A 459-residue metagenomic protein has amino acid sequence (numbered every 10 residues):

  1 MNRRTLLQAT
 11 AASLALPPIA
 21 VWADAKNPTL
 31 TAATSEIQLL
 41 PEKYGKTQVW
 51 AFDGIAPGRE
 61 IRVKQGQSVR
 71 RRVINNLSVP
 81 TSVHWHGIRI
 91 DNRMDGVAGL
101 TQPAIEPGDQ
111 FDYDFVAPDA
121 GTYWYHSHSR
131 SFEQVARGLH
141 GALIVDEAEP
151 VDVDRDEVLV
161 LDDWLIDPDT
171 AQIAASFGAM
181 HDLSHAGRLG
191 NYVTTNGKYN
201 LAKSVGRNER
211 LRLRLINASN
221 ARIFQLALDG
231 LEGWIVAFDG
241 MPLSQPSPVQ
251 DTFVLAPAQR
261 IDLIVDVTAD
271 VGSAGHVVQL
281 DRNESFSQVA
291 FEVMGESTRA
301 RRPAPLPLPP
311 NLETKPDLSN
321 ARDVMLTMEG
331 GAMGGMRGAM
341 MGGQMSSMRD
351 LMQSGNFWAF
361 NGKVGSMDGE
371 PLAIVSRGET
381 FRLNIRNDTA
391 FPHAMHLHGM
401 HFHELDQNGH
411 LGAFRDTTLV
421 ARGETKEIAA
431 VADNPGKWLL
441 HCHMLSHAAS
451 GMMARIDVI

Functional and structural regions predicted by a protein language model:
T5-A23: N-terminal export signals
P17, W22-A33, V135-D167, L243-R382 (+3 more regions): Extended terminal and domain-junction accessory segments
W22-I88: A long-range scaffold signal marking pre-active-site subdomains of enzyme folds
A56, I61-V63, G87-D119, Y199-L201 (+3 more regions): Extracytoplasmic beta-sandwich strand-turn segments characteristic of Greek-key/jelly-roll folds
V73-L77, I216-N217, I385-T389: Asparagine-centered strand-capping/turn motif at beta-strand->loop junctions
T81-H86, R222-L228, A394-L397: Short, hydrophobic/aromatic beta-strand segments
M94-D95, P103-P107, S176-N320, N408-D416: Histidine- and aromatic-rich segments of cupredoxin/plastocyanin-like copper-binding domains
A117-D146: Hydrophobic or amphipathic alpha-helical targeting/insertion segments
